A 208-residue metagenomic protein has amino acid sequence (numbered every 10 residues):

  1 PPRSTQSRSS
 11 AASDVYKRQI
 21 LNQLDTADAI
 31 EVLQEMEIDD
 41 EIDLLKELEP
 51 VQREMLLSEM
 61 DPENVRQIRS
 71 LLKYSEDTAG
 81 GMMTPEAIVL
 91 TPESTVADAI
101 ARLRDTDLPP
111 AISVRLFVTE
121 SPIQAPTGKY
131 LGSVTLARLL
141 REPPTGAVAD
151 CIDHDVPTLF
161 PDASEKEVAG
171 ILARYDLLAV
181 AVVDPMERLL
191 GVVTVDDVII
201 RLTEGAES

Functional and structural regions predicted by a protein language model:
P1-A12: Positively charged, low-complexity/disordered segments
S10-S208: Hydrophobic packing positions in regular secondary-structure scaffolds
